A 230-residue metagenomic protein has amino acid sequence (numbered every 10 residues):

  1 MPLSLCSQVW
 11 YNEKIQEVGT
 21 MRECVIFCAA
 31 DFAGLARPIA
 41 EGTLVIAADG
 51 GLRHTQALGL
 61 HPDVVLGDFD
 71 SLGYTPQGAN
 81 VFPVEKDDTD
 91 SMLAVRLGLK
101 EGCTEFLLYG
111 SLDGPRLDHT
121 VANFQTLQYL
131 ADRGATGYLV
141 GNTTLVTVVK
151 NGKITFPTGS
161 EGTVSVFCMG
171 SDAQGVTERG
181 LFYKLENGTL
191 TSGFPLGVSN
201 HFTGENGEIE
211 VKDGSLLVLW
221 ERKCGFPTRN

Functional and structural regions predicted by a protein language model:
S4, Y11-E17: Short, positively charged and aromatic/hydrophobic N-terminal segments
E17-P76: N-terminal beta-strand-loop-alpha-helix module at the start of alpha/beta ligand-binding or catalytic domains
F27-D31, S111-L112, W220-R222: Structural motif
N80-E101: Short phosphate-binding loop-to-helix
L117-Q128: Short Gly/Thr/Asp-enriched flexible loops that form oxyanion-binding sites at enzyme active sites
Y129-L145: Short, acidic/small-residue loops that bind anionic groups at enzyme active sites
T144, V149-N230: Long, charged alpha-helical interface segments
